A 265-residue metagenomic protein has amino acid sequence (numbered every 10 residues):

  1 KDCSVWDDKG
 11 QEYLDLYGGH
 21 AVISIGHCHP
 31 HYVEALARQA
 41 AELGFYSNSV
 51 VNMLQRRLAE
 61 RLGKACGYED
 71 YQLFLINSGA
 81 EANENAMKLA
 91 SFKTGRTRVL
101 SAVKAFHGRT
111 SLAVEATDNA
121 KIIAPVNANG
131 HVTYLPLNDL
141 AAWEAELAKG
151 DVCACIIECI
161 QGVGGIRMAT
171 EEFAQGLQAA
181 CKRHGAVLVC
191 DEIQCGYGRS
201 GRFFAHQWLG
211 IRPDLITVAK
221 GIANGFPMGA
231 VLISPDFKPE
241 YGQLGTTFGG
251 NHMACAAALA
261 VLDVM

Functional and structural regions predicted by a protein language model:
K1-M265: Conserved N-terminal phosphate-binding loop of PLP-dependent enzymes in the Aspartate aminotransferase
